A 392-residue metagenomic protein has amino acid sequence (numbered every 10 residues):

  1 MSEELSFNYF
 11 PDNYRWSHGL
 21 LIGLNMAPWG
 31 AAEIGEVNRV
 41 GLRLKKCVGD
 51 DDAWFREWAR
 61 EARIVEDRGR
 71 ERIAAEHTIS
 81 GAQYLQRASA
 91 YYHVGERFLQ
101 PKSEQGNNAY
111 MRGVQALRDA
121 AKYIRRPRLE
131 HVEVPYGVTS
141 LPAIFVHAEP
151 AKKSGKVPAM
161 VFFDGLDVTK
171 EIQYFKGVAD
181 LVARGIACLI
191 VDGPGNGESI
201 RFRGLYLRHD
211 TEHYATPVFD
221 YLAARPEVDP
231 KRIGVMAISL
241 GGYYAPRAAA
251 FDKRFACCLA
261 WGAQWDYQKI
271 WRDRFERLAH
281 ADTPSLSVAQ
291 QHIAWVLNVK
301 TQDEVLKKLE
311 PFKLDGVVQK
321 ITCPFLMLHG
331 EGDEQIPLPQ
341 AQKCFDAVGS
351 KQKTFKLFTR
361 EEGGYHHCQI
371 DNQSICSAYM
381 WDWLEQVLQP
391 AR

Functional and structural regions predicted by a protein language model:
R56-W58, A62-V65, N107-G155: N-terminal cap/lid segment of alpha/beta-hydrolase-fold proteins
H93, D220-R277: Primarily recognizes the serine-hydrolase "nucleophile elbow" in alpha/beta-hydrolase and SGNH/GDSL folds
L205-E227, R247, C376: Alpha/beta-hydrolase active-site loop
F275-V317: Mobile cap/lid helix-loop segments that gate and shape the active-site cleft of serine hydrolases
I321-T322, M327-H329, D333: Short beta-strand/loop motif that positions the catalytic acidic residue of the alpha/beta-hydrolase fold
C323, P337-D346: Short alpha-helix in the alpha/beta-hydrolase fold that links the catalytic acid
F345-Y365: Catalytic histidine neighborhood in serine/cysteine hydrolases with alpha/beta-hydrolase-type architecture
Q369-R392: Catalytic active-site module of serine/aspartate enzymes centered on a nucleophile-bearing elbow/loop
